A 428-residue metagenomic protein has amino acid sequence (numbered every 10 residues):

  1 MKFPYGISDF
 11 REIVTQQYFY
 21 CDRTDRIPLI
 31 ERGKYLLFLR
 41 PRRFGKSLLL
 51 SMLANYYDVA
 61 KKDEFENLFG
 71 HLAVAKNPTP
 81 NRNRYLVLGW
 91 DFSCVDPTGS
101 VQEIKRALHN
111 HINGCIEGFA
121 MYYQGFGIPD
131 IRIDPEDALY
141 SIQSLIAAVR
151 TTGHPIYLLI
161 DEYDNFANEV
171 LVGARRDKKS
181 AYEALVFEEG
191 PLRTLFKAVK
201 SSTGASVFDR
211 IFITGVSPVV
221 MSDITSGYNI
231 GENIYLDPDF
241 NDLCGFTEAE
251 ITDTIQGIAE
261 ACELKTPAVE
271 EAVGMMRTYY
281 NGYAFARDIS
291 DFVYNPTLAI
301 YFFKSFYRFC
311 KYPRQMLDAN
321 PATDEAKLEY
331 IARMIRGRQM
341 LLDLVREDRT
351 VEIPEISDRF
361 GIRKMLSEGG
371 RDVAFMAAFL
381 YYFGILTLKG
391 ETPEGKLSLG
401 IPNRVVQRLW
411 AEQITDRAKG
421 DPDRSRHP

Functional and structural regions predicted by a protein language model:
M1-P28: N-terminal pre-Walker A segment at the start of P-loop NTPase domains
G6, R11, D58-F119: P-loop NTPase motor core
P41-R42: The conserved Walker
K46: Conserved lysine of the Walker
S144-T151, K179-D209: Substrate-engagement module of ASCE P-loop NTPases
L159-D161, R193-L195, D209-V216: Structural recognition of the conserved hydrophobic beta-strand(s) that form the central parallel beta-sheet of P-loop
V220-G227, I234-S305: Amphipathic alpha-helical segments of the small helical/lid subdomains adjacent to P-loop NTPase cores
G231, V293-P428: Extended alpha-helical interface modules used as scaffolds for assembling large macromolecular complexes
